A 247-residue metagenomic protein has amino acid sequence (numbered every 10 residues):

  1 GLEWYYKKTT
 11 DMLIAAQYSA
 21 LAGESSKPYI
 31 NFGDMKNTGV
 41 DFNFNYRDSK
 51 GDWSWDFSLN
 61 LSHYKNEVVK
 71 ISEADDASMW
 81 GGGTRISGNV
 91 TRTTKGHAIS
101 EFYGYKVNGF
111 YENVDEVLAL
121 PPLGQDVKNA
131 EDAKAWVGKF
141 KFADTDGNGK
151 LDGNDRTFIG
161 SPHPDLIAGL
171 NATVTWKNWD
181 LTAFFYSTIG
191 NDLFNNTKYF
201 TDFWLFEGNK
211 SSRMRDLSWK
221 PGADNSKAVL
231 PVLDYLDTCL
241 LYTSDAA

Functional and structural regions predicted by a protein language model:
G1-T94, L240-S244: Extracellular/periplasmic, surface-exposed regions of secreted and cell-surface proteins
T10-A15, L181-F184, D192-N195: Extended hydrophobic-aromatic, low-complexity segments
A16-S26, D146-G153, K227-T238: Flexible, solvent-exposed coil segments and beta strand-coil junctions, predominantly the extracellular/periplasmic
Y29-N37, L151, R156-H163, N195: Outer-membrane beta-barrel proteins
F32, A77, G81-T91, G96-I99 (+3 more regions): C-terminal extracellular loops and terminal segments of Gram-negative outer membrane beta-barrel proteins
S49-G160, N225: Conserved small-residue
W55-F57, L170, W176, L181-A183: Transmembrane beta-strands of outer-membrane beta-barrel proteins
V137, T188-S244: Extracytoplasmic gating/loop element in the C-terminal half of outer-membrane beta-barrel translocons and assembly
